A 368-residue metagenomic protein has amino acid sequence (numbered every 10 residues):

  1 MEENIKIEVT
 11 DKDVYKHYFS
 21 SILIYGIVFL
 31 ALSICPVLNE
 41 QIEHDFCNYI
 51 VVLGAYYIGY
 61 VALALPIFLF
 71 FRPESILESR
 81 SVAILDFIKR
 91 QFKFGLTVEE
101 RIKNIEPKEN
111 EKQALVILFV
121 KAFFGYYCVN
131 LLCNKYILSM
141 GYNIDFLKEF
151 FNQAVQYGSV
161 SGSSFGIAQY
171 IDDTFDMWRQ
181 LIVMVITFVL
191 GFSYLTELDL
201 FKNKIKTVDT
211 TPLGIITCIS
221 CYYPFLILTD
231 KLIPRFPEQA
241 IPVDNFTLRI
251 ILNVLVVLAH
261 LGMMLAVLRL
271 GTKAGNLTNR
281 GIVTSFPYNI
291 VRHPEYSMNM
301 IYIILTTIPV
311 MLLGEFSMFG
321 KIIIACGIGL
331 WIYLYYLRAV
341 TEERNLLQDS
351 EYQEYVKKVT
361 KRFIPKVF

Functional and structural regions predicted by a protein language model:
E2-L277, L305-L347, E351-F368: Membrane-anchoring alpha-helices and their flanking helix-loop junctions
R280-Y288, S297: Alpha-helical membrane-protein architecture signal
S285, N289-R292, K357: Short amphipathic alpha-helical coupling elements at transmembrane boundaries
